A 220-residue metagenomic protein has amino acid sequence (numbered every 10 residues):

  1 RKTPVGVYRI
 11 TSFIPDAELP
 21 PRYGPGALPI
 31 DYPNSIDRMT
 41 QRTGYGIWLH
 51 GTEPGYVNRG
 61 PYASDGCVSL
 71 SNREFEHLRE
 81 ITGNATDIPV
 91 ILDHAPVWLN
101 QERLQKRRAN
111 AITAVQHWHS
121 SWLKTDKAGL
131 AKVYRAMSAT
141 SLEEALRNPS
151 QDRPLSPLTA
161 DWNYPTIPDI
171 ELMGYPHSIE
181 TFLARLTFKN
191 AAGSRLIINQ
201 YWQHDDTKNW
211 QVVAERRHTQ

Functional and structural regions predicted by a protein language model:
K2, S150-Q200: Surface-exposed, charged secondary-structure patches
K2-V5, I14-Q116: Exported/periplasmic cell-wall-interacting domains
W118, G129-V133, W202: Hydrophobic pocket/interface hotspot
T125-L142: Short, well-ordered alpha-helical segments enriched in acidic and aromatic residues
S194-Q220: Short beta-strand edge/turn micro-motifs at domain boundaries
